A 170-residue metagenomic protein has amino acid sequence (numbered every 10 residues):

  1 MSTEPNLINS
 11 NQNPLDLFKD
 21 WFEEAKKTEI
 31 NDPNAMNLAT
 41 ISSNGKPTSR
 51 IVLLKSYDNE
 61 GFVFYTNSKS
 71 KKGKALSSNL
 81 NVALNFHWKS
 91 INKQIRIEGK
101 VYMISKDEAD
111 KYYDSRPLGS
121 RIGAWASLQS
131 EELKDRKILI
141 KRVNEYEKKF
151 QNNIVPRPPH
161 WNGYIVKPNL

Functional and structural regions predicted by a protein language model:
M1-L170: Binding-site signature for planar aromatic cofactors or substrates
